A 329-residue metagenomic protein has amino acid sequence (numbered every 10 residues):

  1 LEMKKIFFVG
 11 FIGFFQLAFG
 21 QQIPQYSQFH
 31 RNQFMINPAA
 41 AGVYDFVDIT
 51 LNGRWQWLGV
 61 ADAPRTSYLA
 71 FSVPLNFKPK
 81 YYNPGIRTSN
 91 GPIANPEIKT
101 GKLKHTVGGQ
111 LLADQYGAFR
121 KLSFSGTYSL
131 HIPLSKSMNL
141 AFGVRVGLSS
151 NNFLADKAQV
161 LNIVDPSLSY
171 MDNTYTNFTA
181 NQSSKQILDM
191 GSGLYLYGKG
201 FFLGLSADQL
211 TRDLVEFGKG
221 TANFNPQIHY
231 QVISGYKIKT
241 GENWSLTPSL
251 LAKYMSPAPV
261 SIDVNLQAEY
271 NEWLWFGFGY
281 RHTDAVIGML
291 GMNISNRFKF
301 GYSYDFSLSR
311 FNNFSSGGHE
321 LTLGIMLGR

Functional and structural regions predicted by a protein language model:
L1-E2: Short, Lys/Arg-enriched N-terminal segments with co-localized hydrophobic residues within the first ~10-30 amino acids
K5-F15: Sec-dependent N-terminal signal peptides
Q16-G20: Sec/Tat signal peptide C-region and signal peptidase I cleavage site
Q21-R329: Subset of outer-membrane beta-barrel
